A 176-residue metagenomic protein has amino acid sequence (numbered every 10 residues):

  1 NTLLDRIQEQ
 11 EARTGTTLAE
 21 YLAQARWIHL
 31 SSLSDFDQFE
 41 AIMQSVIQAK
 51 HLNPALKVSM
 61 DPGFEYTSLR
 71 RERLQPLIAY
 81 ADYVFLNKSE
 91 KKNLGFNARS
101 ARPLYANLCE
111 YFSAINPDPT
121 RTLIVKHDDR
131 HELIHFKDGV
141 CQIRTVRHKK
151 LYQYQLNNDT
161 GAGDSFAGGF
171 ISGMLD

Functional and structural regions predicted by a protein language model:
N1-Y152, L175: Ribokinase/PfkB-type carbohydrate-kinase core domain
K92-G95, L156-D176: Short, small-residue alpha-helix embedded
